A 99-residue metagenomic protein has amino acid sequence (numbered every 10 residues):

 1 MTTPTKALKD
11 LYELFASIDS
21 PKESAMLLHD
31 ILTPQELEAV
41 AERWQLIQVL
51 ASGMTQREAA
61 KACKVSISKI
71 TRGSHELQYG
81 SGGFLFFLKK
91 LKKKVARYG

Functional and structural regions predicted by a protein language model:
M1-A16: General nucleic-acid-binding
E23-R43: Short, Lys/Arg-enriched anionic-surface-contact patches
V40-M54: Short, amphipathic alpha-helical "recognition" segments used to contact nucleic acids or chromatin
E58-C63: Short alpha-helical "recognition helix" segments of helix-turn-helix
H75-L88: Short, solvent-exposed alpha-helical "recognition" segments
F87-G99: Intrinsically disordered, low-complexity basic tails/linkers immediately adjacent to helix-turn-helix/homeobox/MYB/SANT
